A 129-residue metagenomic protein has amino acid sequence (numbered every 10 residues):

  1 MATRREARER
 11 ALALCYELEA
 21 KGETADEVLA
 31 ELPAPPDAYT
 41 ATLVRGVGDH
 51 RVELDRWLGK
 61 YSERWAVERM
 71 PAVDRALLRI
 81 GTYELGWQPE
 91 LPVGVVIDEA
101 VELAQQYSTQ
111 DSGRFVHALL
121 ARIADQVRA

Functional and structural regions predicted by a protein language model:
M1-A129: N-terminal interaction/assembly modules
